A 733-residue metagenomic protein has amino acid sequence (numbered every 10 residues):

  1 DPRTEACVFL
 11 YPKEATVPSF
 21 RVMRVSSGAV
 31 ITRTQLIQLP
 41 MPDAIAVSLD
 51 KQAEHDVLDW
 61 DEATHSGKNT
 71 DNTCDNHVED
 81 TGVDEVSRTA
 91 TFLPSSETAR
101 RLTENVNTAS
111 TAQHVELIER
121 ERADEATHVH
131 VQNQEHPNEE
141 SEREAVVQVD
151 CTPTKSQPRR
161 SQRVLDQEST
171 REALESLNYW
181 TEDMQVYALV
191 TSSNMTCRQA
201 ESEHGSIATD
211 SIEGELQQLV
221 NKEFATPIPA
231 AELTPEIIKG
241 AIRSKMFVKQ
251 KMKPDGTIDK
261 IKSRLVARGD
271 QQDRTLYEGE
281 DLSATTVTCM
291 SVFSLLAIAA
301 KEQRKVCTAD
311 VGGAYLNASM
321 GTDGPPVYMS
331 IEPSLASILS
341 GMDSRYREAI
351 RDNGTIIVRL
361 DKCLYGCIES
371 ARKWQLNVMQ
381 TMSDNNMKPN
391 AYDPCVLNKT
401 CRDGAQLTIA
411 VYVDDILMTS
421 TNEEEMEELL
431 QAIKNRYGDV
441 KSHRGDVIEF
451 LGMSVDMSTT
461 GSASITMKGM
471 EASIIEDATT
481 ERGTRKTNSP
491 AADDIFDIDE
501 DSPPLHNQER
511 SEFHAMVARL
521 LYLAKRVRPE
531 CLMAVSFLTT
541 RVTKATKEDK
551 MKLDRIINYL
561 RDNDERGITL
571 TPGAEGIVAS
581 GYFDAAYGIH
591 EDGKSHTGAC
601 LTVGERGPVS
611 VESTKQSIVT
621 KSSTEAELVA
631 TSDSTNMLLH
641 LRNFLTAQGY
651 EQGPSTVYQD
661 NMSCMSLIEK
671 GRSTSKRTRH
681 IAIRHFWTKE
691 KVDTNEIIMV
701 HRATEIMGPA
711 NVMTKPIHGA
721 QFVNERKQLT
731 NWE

Functional and structural regions predicted by a protein language model:
D1-E213, Q217, N221-K222, E424 (+6 more regions): Retroelement integrase C-terminal DNA-binding domain
V8-L10, T34-I37, S161, I212 (+23 more regions): Mobile genetic element proteins and their domesticated derivatives, centered on retroelements and DNA transposons
G205, D210-F293, P389-Y412, S454 (+1 more regions): Conserved beta-strand/loop block within the catalytic cores of divalent metal-dependent phospho-transfer/hydrolysis
E223, T234, R243-I368, R372-M379 (+5 more regions): Catalytic-core region of right-hand nucleic acid polymerases
D273, T602-V629: A short, polar/acidic, helix/strand-boundary loop motif
F293-L296, L360, I368, R444-E565 (+1 more regions): C-terminal reverse transcriptase regions that engage the nucleic-acid substrate
T308-G313, I357-C367, A391-S420, D446-D456 (+7 more regions): Catalytic palm active-site di-aspartate
V578, S617-E733: RNase H-like nuclease module associated with reverse transcription
